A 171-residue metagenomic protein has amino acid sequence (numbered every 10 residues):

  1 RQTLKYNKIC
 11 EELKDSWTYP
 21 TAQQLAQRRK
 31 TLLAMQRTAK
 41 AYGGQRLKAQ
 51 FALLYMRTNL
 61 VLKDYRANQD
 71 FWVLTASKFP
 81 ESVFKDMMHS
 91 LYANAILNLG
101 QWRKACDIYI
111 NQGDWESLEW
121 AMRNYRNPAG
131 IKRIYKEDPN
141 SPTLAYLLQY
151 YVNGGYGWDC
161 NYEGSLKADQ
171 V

Functional and structural regions predicted by a protein language model:
R1-W17, G43-L53, Y65, F79-S90 (+5 more regions): Generic helix N-cap/helix-start motif at coil->alpha-helix transitions
Y6-I9, R57, V61, L74 (+6 more regions): Positions within ordered alpha-helical repeat solenoids
D15-Y19, M56, A93-N94, C106 (+4 more regions): Conserved small-residue packing positions in alpha-helical repeats and bundles
Y19-A34, L60-V73, L99-Q101, A121-P128 (+1 more regions): Helix-turn-helix repeat elements of alpha-solenoid scaffolds
Q27-Q45, A49, Y55: Alpha-solenoid helical-repeat scaffolds
L33-K40, V73-K78, G113-D114: Amphipathic alpha-helical segments of tetratricopeptide repeats
T38-A39, R133-E137: Alpha-solenoid HEAT/Armadillo-like helical repeat scaffolds in large eukaryotic proteins
V152, Y156-D169: Alpha-helical repeat/alpha-solenoid scaffolds of the HEAT/ARM/MIF4G superfamily and closely related elongated all-alpha
